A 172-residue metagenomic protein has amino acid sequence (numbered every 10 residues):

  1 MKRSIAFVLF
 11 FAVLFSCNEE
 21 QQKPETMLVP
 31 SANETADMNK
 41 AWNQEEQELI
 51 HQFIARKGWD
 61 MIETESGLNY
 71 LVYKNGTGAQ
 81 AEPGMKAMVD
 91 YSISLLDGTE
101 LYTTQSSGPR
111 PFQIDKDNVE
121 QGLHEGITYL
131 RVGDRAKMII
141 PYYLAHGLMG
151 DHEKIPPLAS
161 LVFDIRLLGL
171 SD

Functional and structural regions predicted by a protein language model:
M1-F15: Sec-dependent bacterial lipoprotein signal peptides
I5, C17-D172: Cross-family detector of peptidyl-prolyl cis-trans isomerase
